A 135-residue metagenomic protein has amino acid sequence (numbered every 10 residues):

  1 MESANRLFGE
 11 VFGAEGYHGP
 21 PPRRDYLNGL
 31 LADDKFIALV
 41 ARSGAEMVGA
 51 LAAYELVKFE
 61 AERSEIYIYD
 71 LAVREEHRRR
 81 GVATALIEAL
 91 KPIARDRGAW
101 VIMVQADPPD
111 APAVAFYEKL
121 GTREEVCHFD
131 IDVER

Functional and structural regions predicted by a protein language model:
E2-N28: Conserved GNAT-fold acetyl-CoA-binding loop/helix
N28-V40, Y67: A short helix-loop-beta-strand connector motif used in the catalytic cores of GNAT acetyltransferases and, in some
V40, E46-E55, A72: Conserved beta-strand in the GNAT
R42-G44, I131-V133: Active-site beta-strand termini and strand-to-loop segments that position acidic
E46, V57-I68, R78, W100 (+1 more regions): A conserved beta-turn-beta hairpin within the catalytic core of GNAT-like acetyltransferases that forms part
V73, R79-P92, A115, K119: Conserved acetyl-CoA-binding loop-helix of GNAT-fold acetyltransferases
R74, D107: Residue-level recognition of the GNAT/N-acetyltransferase active site
T84, D96, W100, P108-C127 (+1 more regions): Conserved active-site alpha-helix within GNAT-family acetyltransferase domains
